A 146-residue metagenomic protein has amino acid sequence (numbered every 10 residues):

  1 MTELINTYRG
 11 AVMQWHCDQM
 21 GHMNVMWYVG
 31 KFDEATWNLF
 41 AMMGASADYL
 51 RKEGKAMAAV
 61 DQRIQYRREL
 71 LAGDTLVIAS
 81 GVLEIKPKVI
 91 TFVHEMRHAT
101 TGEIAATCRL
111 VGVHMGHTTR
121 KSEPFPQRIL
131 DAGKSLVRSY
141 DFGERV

Functional and structural regions predicted by a protein language model:
M1-V77, L83-V146: Terminal targeting signals and extreme-terminal segments of soluble enzymes
